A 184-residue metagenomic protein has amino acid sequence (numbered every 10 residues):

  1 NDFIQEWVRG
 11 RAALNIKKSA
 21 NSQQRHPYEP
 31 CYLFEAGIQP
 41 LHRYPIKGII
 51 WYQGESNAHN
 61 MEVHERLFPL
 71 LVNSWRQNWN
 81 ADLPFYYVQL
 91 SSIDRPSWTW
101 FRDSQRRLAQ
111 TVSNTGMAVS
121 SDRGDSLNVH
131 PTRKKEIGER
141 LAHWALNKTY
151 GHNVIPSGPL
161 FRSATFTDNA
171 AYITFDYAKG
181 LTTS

Functional and structural regions predicted by a protein language model:
N1-S184: Cell-envelope and extracellular/periplasmic
